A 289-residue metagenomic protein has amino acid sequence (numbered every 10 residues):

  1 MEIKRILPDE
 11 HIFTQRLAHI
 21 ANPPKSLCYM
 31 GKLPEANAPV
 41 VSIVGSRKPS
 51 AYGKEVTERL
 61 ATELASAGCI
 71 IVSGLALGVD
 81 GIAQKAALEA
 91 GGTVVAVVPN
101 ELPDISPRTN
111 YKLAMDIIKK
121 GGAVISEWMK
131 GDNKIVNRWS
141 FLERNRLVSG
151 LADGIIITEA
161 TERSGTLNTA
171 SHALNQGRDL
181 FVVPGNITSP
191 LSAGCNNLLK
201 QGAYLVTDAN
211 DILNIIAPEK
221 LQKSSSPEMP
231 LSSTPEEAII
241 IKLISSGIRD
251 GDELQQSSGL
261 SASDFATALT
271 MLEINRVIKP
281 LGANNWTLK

Functional and structural regions predicted by a protein language model:
E2-K289: Glycine-biased, small-residue-rich flexible motifs in mid-sequence functional cores and linkers
